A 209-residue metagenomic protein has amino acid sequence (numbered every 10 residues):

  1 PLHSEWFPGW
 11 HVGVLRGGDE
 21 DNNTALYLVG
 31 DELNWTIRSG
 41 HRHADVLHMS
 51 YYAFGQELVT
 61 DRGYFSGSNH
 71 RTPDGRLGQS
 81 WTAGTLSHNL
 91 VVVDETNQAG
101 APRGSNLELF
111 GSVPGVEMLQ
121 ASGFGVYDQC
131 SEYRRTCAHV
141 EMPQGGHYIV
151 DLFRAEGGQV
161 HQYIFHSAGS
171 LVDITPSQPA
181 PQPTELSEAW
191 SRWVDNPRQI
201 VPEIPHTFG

Functional and structural regions predicted by a protein language model:
P1-G209: Extended polysaccharide-engagement surfaces of secreted carbohydrate-active enzymes
